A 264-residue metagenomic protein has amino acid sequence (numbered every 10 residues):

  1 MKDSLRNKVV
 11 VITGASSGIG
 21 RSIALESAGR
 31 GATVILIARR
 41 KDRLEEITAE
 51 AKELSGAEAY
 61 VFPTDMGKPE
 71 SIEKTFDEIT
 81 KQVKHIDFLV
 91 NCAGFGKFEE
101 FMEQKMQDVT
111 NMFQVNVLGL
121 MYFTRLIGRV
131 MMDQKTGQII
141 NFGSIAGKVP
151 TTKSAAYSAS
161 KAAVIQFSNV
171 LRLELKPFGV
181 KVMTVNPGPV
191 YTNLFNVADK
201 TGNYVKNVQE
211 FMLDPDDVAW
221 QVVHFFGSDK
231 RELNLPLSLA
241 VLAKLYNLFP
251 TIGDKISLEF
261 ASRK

Functional and structural regions predicted by a protein language model:
V9, S16-S17: Conserved glycine-rich cofactor-binding loop
A32-I47: Conserved glycine-rich Rossmann-like NAD(P)H-binding loop of the short-chain dehydrogenase/reductase
P63-K74, M106: The beta1-alpha1 cofactor-binding region of Rossmann-like NAD(H)/NADP(H)-dependent oxidoreductases
E100-F101, D108-T110: Substrate-binding pocket helix/loop in short-chain dehydrogenase/reductase
T124, S160: Active-site helix of classical SDR
S144: Residue(s) in the substrate-gating loop at a strand-loop-helix junction that position the organic substrate next
K176-L237: SDR active-site lid
